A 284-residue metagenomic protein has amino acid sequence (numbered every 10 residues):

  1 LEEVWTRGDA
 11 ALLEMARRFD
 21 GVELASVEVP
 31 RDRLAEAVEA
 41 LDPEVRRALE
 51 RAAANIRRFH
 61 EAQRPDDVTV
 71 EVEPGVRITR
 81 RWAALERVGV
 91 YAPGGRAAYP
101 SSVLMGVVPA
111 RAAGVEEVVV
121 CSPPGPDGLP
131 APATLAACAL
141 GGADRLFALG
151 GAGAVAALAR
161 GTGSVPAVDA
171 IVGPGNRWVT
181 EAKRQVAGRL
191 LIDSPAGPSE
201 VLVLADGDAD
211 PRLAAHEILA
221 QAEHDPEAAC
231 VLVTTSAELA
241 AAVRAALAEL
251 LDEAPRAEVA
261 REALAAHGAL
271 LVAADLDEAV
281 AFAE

Functional and structural regions predicted by a protein language model:
L1-E86: N-terminal Rossmann-like NAD(P)+-binding subdomain of aldehyde/semialdehyde dehydrogenases
V70-A136: Conserved small-residue-rich beta-alpha loop and adjacent elements that most often cradle the phosphate/pyrophosphate
E86-V90, V115-E116, C138, S194-V201 (+1 more regions): Gly-rich Lys/Arg/Thr-decorated short loops/hinges at beta-loop-alpha junctions or inter-strand turns that position
M105-V108, L135-A137, G163, A187-R189 (+2 more regions): Short, solvent-exposed amphipathic alpha-helical segments in soluble enzyme and RNA/protein-processing domains
G142-A229: Conserved NAD(P)+-binding/catalytic subdomain of aldehyde/semialdehyde dehydrogenases
D206-A265: Glycine- and Gly-Pro-enriched alpha-helical subdomains that act as flexible, kink-prone "lid/hinge" or packing modules
L264-E284: Conserved C-terminal structural/oligomerization subdomain of aldehyde/semialdehyde dehydrogenase
